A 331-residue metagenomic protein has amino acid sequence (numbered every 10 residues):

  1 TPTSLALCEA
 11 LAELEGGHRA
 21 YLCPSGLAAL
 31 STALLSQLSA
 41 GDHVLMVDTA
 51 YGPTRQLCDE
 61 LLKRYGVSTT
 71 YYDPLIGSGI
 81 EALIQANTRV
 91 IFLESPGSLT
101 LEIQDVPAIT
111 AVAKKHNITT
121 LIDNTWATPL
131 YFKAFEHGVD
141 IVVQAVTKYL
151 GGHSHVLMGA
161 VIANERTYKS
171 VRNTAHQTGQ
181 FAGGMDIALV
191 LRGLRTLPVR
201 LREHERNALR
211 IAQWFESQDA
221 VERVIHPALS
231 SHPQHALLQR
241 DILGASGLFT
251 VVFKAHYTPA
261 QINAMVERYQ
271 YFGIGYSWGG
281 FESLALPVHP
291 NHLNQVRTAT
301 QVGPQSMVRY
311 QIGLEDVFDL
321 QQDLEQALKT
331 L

Functional and structural regions predicted by a protein language model:
T1-E15: Aromatic- and Gly/Pro-rich amphipathic surface segment
L7, V171, Q261-M265, L320-L324: Hydrophobic side chains in well-ordered alpha-helices
H18, D59-E60, S68, A255-Y257 (+1 more regions): PLP-dependent enzyme catalytic core of the Aspartate aminotransferase-like
A20-A220, I225: Conserved PLP-enzyme active-site core in the AAT-like
I162, G279-F281, V288: Positively charged, small/polar-rich N-terminal and surface patches that mediate targeting and assembly and bind
V190-V199, S246-A255, V308-G313: Short, well-ordered beta-strand elements within core beta-sheets of diverse protein domains
L209-Q270, I274-G279, L293-A299: Conserved small-domain helix->loop->beta segment predominantly found in fold-type I
